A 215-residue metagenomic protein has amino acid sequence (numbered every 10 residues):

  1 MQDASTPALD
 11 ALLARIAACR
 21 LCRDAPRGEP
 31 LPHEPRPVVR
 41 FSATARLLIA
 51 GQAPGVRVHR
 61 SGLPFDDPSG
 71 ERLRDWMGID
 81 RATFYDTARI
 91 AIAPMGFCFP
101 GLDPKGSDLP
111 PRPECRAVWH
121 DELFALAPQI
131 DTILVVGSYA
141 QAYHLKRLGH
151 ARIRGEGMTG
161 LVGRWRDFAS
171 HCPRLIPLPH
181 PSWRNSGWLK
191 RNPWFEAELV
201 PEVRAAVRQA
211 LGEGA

Functional and structural regions predicted by a protein language model:
Q2-G212: A polyanion-binding, active-site-adjacent surface
